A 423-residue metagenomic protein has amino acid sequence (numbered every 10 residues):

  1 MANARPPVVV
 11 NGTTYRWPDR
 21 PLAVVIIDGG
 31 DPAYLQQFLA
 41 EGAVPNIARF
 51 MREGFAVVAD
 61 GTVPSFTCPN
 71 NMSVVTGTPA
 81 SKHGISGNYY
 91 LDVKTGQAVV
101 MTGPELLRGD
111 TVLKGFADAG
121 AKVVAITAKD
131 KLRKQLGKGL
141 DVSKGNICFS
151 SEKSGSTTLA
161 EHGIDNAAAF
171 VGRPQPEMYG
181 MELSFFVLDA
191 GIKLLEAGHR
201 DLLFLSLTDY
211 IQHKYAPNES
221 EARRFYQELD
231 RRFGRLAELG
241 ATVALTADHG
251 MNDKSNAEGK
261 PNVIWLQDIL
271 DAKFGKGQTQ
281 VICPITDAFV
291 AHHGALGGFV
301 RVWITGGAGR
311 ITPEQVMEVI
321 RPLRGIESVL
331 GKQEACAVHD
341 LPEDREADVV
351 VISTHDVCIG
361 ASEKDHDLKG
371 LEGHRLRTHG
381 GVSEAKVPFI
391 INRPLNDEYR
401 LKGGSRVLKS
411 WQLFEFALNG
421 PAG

Functional and structural regions predicted by a protein language model:
A2-F55: Active-site-proximal N-terminal segment of extracellular/periplasmic enzymes that hydrolyze or transfer
R20, I27, S65-F66, Y90-E105 (+7 more regions): Secreted, luminal/periplasmic, and some membrane-associated catalytic domains that remodel anionic oxygen-ester
V24, G61, A125-K129, S206-L207 (+1 more regions): Glycine-rich, histidine-containing beta strand-loop boundary motifs that form or position
G29-P32, P64-S65, A80, K129-R133 (+4 more regions): Short, solvent-exposed loop/turn segments at secondary-structure junctions
L35-A80, K122-V124: Short, structured active-site-proximal loop/turn typified by the sulfatase FGly-forming signature C/S-X-P-X-R
M51, A117-D118, A237-E238: Anion (oxyanion) recognition and catalysis
G77-A216, A222, H292-G294, G298-I304 (+4 more regions): His/Asp/Glu-rich, glycine-adjacent segments that coordinate divalent cations and/or stabilize oxyanion chemistry on
S353-N419: Low-complexity, glycine/alanine/valine/leucine- and proline-rich hydrophobic stretches
